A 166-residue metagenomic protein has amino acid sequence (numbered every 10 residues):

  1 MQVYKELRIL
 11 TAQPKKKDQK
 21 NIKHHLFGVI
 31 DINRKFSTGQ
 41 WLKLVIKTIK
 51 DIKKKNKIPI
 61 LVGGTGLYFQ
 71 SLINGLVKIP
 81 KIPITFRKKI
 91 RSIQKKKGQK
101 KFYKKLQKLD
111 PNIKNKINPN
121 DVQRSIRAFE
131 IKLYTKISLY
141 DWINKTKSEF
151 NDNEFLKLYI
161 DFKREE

Functional and structural regions predicted by a protein language model:
M1-E166: Phosphate/pyrophosphate-binding catalytic cores of soluble transferases and nucleic-acid-acting enzymes
